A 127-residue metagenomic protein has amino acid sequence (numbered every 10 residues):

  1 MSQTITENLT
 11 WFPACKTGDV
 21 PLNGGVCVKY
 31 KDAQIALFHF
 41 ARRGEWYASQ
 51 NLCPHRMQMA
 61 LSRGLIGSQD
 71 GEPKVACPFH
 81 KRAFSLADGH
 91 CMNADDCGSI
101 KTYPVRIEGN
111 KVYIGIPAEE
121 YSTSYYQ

Functional and structural regions predicted by a protein language model:
M1-P13, T17, P117, S122-Q127: A boundary/linker detector
V20-N23: Solvent-exposed, conformationally flexible loop/turn segments
G25-Q127: Rieske [2Fe-2S] iron-sulfur-binding domain
